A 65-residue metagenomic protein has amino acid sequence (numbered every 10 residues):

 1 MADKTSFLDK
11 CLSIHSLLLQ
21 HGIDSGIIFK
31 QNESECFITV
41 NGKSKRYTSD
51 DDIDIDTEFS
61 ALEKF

Functional and structural regions predicted by a protein language model:
A2-G22: Negatively charged, low-complexity tracts enriched in Asp/Glu with abundant Ser/Thr
A2-S6, S60-F65: Short acidic DE-rich linear segments
K10, K45-R46, K64: Surface-exposed charge patches in extracellular/virion surface proteins
S16-E58: Acidic, low-complexity, intrinsically disordered interaction modules
